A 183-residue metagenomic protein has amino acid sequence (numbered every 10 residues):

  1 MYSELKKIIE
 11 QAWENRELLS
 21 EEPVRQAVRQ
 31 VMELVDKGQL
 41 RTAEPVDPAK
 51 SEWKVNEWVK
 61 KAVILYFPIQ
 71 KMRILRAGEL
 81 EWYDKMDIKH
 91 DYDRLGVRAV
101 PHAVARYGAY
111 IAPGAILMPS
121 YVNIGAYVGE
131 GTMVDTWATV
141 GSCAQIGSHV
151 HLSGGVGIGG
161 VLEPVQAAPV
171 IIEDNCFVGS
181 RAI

Functional and structural regions predicted by a protein language model:
M1-V97: Terminal amphipathic alpha-helical/low-complexity segments used for targeting or macromolecular assembly
V97-I183: Structural signal for interior beta-strand "rungs" in well-ordered beta-sheet cores of soluble enzyme domains
